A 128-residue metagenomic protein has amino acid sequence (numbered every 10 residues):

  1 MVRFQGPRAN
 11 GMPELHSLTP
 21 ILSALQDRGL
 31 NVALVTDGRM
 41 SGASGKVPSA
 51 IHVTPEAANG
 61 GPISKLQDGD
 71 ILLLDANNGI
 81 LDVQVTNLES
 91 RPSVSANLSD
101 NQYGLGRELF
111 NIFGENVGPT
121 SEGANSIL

Functional and structural regions predicted by a protein language model:
M1-L128: Feature captures the catalytic cores and cofactor-binding loops of soluble hydro-lyases/lyases that act on carboxylate
